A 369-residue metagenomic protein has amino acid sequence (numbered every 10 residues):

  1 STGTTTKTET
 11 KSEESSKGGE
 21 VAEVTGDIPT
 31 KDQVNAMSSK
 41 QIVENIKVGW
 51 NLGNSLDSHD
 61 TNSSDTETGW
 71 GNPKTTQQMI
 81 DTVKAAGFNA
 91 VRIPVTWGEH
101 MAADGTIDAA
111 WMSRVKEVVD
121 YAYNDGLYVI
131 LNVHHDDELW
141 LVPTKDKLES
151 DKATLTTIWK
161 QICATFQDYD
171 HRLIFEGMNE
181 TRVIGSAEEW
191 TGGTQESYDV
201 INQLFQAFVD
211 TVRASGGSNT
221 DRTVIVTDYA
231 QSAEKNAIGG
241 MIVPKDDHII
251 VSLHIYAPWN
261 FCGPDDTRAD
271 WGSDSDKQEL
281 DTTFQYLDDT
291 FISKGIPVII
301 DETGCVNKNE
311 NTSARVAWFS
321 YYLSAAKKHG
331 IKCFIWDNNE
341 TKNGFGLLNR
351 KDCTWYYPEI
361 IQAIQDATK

Functional and structural regions predicted by a protein language model:
S1-S16, C333: Gram-positive cell-envelope targeting signals
S12-A90: N-terminal carbohydrate-binding accessory modules
V24, A153-A269, S273-D276, Q285-C305 (+1 more regions): Active-site region of glycoside hydrolase catalytic domains
T30, G71-A90, M101, G105-H135 (+2 more regions): An active-site-proximal structural segment forming one wall of the substrate-binding cleft that immediately precedes
L52-T75, A102-I107, D146-K147, N260-L280 (+1 more regions): Acidic/histidine-rich helix-loop elements that form or flank divalent-metal/phosphate-binding sites at the catalytic
N54-S58, A90, T96-M101, H135-L139 (+5 more regions): Solvent-exposed loop/turn segments at secondary-structure junctions within structured extracellular/periplasmic domains
K277-Y357, Q362-Q365: Substrate-binding cleft of secreted/luminal carbohydrate-active enzymes
